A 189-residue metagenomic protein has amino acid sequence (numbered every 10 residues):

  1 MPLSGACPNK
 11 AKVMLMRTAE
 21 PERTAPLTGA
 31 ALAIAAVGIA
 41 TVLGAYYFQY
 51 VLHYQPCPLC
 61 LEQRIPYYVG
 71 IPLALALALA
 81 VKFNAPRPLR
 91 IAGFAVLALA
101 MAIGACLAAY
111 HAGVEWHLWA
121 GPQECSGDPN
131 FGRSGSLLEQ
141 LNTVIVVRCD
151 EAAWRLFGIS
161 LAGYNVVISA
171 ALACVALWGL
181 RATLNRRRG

Functional and structural regions predicted by a protein language model:
P8-L27: Short, Lys/Arg-rich, polar N-terminal cytosolic tail immediately upstream of the first transmembrane signal-anchor
T24-A35, N84-A105, C174: Interfacial segments of alpha-helical transmembrane regions
A40-Q49, A102-L118: C-terminal TM-helix exit segments that contain a strictly Trp-centered aromatic cap at the helix terminus
Y54-I65, Q123-S126: Non-cytosolic membrane-interface motifs at loop->transmembrane helix junctions
L59-V69, L141, F157-A170: Membrane-interface loop-to-helix entry segments
A76-N84, L177-L184: Structural signal for the C-terminal ends of transmembrane alpha-helices and the immediately following loop
W116-S160: Extracytosolic (periplasmic/ER-lumenal) interhelical loops and adjacent juxtamembrane/interface segments of multi-pass
V146-G189: A hydrophobic membrane-anchoring alpha-helix module
